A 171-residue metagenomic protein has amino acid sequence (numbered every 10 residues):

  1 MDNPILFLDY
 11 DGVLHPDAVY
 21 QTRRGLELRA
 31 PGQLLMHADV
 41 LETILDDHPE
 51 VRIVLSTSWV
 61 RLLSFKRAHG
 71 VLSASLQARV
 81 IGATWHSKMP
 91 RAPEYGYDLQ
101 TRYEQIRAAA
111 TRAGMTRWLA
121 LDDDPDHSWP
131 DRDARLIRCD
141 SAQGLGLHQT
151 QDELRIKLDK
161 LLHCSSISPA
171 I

Functional and structural regions predicted by a protein language model:
M1-P49: Active-site neighborhood of HAD-like aspartate-dependent phosphohydrolases
D2-P4, P49-V51, M115-R117, A134: Short coil/turn segments at beta-strand junctions that form active-site/ligand-binding loops
L8, S56-L62, L121-D123: Short His-Asn-centered micro-motif
L14, R61-L63, D126-S128: Short, active-site-adjacent cap segments at secondary-structure transitions
P31, S58, G96: Short, charged/polar micro-motifs that form catalytic or ligand-binding hotspots
L35, L62, H148: Loop/helix-junction capping segments adjacent to catalytic residues or to phosphate/diphosphate-binding pockets
H48-H69: Substrate-recognition element of Asp-dependent hydrolases with the DxDx(T/V) motif
K66, G70-I171: C-terminal cap/substrate-recognition subdomain and adjoining C-terminal extension of metal-dependent phosphatase-like
